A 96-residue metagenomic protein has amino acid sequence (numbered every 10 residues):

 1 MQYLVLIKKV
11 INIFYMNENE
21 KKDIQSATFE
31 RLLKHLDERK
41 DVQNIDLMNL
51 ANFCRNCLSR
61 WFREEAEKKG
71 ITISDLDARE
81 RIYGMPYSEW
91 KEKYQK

Functional and structural regions predicted by a protein language model:
L4-L6: Short hydrophobic targeting helices and cationic amphipathic motifs that mediate membrane/organellar targeting
K9-V10: Polybasic, lysine-rich low-complexity intrinsically disordered segments
M16-K96: Domain-level signature for proteins that mediate thiol-based redox and metal-cofactor handling
